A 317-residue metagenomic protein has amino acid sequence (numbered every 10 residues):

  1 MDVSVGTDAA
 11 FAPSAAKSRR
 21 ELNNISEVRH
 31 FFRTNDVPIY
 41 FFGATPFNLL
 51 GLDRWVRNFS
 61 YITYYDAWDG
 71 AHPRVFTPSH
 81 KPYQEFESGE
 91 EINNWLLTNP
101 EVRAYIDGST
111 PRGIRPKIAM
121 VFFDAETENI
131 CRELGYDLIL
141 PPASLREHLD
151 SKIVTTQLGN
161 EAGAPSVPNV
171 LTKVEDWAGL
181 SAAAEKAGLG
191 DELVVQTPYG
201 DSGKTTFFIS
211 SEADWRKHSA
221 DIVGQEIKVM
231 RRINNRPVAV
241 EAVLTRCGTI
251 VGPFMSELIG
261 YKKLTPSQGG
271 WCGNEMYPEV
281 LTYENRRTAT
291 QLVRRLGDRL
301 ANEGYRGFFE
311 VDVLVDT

Functional and structural regions predicted by a protein language model:
M1-H148, W177-G179: ATP-binding N-terminal substructure of ATP-dependent carboxylate-amine bond-forming enzymes
L50-G51, E128-N129, I139-P141, S202-T205 (+4 more regions): Short helix/loop capping segments that flank catalytic or ligand/cofactor-binding pockets
F122, K173, Y199, R231-I233 (+3 more regions): Short, flexible loop/turn elements at secondary-structure junctions
R132-T205: A conserved helix-loop-beta module that forms one wall/lid of the active-site cleft in ATP-utilizing catalytic domains
P165-V167, G188-V194, F208-A239, R295-N302: Conserved ATP-binding module of the ATP-grasp superfamily
P168-N169, E192-R216, P237-A239, Y261-L281: Glycine-rich phosphate-binding loop of ATP-grasp-fold ATP-dependent ligases
N234, A242-L300, T317: ATP-dependent carboxylate/phosphate-activation module, predominantly the ATP-grasp catalytic core and closely related
E241, G304-D316: A short glycine-rich, hydrophobically flanked beta-strand micro-motif that places a catalytic Asp/Glu for divalent metal
